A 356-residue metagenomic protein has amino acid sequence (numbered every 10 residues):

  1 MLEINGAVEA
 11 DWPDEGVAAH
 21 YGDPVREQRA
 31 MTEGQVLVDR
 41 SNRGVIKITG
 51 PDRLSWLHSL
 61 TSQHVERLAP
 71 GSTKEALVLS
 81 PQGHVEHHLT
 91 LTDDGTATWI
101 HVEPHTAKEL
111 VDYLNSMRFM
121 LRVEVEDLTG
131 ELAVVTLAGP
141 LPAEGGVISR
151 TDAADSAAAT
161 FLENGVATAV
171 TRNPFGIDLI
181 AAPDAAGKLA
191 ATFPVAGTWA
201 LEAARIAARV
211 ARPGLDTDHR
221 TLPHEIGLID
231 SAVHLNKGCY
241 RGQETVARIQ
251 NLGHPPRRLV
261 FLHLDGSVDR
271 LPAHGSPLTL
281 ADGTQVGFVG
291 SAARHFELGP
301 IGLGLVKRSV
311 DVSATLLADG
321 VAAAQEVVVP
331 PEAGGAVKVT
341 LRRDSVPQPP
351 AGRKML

Functional and structural regions predicted by a protein language model:
M1-E75, L79, H84-E86, V328 (+1 more regions): Acidic, proline/glycine-enriched N-terminal capping motif
P24-E33, K74-H88, R118-L121, A159-A169 (+1 more regions): Short amphipathic beta-strand starts and helix->beta connectors
L37, V45, H87-A211: Acidic, low-complexity central loop/insert segments
G50, I100, L137-G139, L179 (+4 more regions): Residue-level signal for inorganic ion chemistry
P70-T73, T151-L162, R209, G214 (+4 more regions): Glycine-centered loop/turn motifs
A133-D152, A207-L222, G334-K354: Short, low-order "capping/linker" segments at domain edges
I180-H263: Anionic-ligand-binding alpha/beta catalytic cores of soluble enzymes and soluble regulatory domains that recognize
T221, I229-V233, Q243, A247-L356: Glycine-rich, small/acidic residue-mixed loop/short-helix segments
